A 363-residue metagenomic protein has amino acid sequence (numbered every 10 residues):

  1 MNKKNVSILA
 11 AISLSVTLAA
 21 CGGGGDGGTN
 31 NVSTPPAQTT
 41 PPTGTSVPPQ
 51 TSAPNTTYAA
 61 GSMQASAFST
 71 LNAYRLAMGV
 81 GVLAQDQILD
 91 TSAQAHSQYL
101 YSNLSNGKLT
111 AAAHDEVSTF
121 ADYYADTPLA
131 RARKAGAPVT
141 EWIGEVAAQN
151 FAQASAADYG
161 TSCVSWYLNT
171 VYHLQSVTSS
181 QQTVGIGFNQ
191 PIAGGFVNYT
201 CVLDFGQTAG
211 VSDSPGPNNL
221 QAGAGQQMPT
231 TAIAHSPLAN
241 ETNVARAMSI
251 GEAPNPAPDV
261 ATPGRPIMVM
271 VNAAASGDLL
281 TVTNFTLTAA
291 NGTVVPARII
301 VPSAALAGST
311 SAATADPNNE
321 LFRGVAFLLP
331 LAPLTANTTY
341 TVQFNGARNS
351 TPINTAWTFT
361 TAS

Functional and structural regions predicted by a protein language model:
M1-L9: Bacterial N-terminal signal peptides that target proteins for export
M1-N2, A73, P296: Intrinsically disordered, low-complexity sequence elements enriched in Ser/Thr/Gly/Pro
N5, T57-A59, P317-N318: Short, contiguous strand/loop micro-motifs
V6-S7, A132-T140, T178, N319-R323 (+1 more regions): Short, surface-exposed loop and linker segments with low hydrophobicity and enrichment for Pro/Ser/Thr
T17-A20: C-terminal motif of bacterial Sec signal peptides marking the signal peptidase cleavage site
G25-A275, L280-A289, T341-F344: Functional surface patches built around histidine and acidic residues
P256-S363: Acidic, low-complexity Ser/Thr/Gly/Pro-rich repeat segments typical of extracellular/periplasmic and surface-exposed
